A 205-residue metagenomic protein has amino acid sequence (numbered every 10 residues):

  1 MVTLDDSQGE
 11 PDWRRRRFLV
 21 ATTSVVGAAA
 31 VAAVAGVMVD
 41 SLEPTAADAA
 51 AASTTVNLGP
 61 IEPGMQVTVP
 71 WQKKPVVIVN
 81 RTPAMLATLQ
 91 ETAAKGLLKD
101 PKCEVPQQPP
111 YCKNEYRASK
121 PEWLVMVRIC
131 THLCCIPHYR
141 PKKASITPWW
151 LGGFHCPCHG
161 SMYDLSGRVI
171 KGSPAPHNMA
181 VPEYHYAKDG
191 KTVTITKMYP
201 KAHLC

Functional and structural regions predicted by a protein language model:
M1-W13: N-terminal secretory signal peptides
V2, R17-D40: N-terminal export signals
D5, V31-V76: C-terminal segment of N-terminal export signals and the immediately downstream linker at the start of the mature
L58, W71, V79-N80, V127 (+2 more regions): Pocket-edge structural micro-motifs
M65-K113: Extracytoplasmic/periplasmic/luminal assembly and interaction segments in envelope/secretory/respiratory proteins
A94-C205: Rieske [2Fe-2S] iron-sulfur-binding domain
